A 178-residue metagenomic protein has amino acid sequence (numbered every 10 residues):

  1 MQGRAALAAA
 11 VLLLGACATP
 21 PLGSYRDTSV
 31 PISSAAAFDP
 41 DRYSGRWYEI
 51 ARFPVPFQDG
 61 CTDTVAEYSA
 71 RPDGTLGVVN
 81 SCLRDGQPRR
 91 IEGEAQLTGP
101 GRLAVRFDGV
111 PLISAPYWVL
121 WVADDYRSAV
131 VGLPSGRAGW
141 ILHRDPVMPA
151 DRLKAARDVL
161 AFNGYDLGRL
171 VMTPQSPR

Functional and structural regions predicted by a protein language model:
M1-L7: Bacterial N-terminal signal peptides that target proteins for export
C17-R178: A beta-rich soluble binding module of mature secreted/lumenal proteins
